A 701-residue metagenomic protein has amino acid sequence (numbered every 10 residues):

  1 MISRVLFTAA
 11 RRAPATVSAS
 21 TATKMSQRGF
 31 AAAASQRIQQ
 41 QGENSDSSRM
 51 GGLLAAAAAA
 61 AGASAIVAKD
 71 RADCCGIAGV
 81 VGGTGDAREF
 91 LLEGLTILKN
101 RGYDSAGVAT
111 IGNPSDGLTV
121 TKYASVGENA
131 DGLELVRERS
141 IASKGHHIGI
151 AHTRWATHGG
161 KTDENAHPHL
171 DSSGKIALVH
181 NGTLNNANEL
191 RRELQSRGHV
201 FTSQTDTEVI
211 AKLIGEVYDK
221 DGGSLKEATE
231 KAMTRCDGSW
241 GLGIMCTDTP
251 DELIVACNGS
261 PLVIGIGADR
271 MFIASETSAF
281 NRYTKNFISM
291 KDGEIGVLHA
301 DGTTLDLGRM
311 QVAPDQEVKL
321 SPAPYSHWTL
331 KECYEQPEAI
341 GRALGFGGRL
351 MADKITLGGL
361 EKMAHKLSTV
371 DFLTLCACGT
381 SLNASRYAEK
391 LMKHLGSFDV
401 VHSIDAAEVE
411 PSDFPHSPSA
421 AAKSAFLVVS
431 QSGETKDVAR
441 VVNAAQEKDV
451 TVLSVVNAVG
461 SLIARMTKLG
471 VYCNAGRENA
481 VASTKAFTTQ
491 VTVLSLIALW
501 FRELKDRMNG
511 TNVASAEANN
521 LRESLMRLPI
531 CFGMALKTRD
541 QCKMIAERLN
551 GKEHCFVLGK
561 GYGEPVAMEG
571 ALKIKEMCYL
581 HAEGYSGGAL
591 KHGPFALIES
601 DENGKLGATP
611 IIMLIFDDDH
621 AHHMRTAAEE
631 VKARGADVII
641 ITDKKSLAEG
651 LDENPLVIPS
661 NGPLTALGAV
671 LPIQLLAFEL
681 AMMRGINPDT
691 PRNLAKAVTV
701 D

Functional and structural regions predicted by a protein language model:
M1-L53: N-terminal mitochondrial targeting presequence
D46-K331, E335-T369, A514, M534-L536 (+1 more regions): Conserved short alpha-helical segments that host acidic/polar catalytic motifs at enzyme active sites
G82-G85, N113-D116, E128, W155-T157 (+25 more regions): Short, glycine-/Ser/Thr-/acidic-enriched flexible segments
T84-A87, E216-G223, P250-E252, L499-G510 (+2 more regions): Short helix-capping/linker segments at secondary-structure and domain boundaries
S140, H147-E164, G347-A364, A388-V429 (+2 more regions): Glycine-rich oxoanion-binding loops at beta->alpha junctions
V318, G662-D701: Generic C-terminus detector
Q336-I340, L344-T374, K448, L469-P610 (+1 more regions): Active-site phosphate/pyrophosphate-binding segments
S368-R527, K560, K605-L606, L614-N654 (+2 more regions): Glycine-rich phosphate-binding loops that contact phosphosugars or nucleotide phosphates
